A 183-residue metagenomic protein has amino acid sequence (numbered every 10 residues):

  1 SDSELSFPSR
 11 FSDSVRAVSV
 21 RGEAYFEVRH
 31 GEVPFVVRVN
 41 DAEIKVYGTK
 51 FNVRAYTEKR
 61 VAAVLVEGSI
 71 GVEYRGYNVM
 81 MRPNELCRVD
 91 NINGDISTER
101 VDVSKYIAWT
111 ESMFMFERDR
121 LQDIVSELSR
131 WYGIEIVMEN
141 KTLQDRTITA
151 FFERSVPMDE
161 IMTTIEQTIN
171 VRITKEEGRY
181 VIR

Functional and structural regions predicted by a protein language model:
S1-R183: A residue-level detector for the "anchor" residue at the start of short, highly conserved motifs
